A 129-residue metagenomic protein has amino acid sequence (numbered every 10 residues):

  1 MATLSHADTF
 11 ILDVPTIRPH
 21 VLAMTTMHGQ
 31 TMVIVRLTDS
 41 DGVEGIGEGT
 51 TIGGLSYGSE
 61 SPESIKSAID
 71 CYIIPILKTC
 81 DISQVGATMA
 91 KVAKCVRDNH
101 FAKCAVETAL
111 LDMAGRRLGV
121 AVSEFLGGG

Functional and structural regions predicted by a protein language model:
M1-G129: N-terminal capping/lid subdomain adjacent to the active-site entrance of alpha/beta enzymes
